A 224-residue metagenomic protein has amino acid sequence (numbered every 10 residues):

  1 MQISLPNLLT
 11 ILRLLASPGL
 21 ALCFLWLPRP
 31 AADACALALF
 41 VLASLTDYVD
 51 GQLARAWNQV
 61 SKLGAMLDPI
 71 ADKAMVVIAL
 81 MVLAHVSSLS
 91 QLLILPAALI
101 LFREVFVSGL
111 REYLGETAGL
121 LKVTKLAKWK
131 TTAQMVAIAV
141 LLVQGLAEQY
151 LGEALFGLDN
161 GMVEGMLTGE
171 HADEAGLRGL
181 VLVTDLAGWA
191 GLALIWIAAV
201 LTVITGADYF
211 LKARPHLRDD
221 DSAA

Functional and structural regions predicted by a protein language model:
Q2-L9, L63-L67: Short, amphipathic, aromatic/basic-enriched membrane-interface segments that mark the entry/exit of transmembrane
Q2-P6, A16-S17, C35-S44, A118-A224: C-terminal membrane-associated helical module and adjoining short loops/tails
R13-L20, I70-L80, S108, K130-L142: Core segments of transmembrane alpha-helices that mediate helix-helix packing or line hydrophobic substrate/ligand
A16-M66, A79-I100, L186-A199: Membrane-embedded alpha-helical segments that form the functional core of polytopic membrane enzymes, especially those
C23-L27, H85, Y113, V143-Q144 (+1 more regions): Helix-loop junctions at the membrane-solvent interface of multi-pass transporters, primarily the C-terminal
Q52-V60, E112-V123: A cytosolic-side transmembrane-helix exit/cap motif
L67-I70, A98-L99, T124-K130: Cytoplasmic-side transmembrane-helix entry/capping segments in multi-pass membrane proteins
